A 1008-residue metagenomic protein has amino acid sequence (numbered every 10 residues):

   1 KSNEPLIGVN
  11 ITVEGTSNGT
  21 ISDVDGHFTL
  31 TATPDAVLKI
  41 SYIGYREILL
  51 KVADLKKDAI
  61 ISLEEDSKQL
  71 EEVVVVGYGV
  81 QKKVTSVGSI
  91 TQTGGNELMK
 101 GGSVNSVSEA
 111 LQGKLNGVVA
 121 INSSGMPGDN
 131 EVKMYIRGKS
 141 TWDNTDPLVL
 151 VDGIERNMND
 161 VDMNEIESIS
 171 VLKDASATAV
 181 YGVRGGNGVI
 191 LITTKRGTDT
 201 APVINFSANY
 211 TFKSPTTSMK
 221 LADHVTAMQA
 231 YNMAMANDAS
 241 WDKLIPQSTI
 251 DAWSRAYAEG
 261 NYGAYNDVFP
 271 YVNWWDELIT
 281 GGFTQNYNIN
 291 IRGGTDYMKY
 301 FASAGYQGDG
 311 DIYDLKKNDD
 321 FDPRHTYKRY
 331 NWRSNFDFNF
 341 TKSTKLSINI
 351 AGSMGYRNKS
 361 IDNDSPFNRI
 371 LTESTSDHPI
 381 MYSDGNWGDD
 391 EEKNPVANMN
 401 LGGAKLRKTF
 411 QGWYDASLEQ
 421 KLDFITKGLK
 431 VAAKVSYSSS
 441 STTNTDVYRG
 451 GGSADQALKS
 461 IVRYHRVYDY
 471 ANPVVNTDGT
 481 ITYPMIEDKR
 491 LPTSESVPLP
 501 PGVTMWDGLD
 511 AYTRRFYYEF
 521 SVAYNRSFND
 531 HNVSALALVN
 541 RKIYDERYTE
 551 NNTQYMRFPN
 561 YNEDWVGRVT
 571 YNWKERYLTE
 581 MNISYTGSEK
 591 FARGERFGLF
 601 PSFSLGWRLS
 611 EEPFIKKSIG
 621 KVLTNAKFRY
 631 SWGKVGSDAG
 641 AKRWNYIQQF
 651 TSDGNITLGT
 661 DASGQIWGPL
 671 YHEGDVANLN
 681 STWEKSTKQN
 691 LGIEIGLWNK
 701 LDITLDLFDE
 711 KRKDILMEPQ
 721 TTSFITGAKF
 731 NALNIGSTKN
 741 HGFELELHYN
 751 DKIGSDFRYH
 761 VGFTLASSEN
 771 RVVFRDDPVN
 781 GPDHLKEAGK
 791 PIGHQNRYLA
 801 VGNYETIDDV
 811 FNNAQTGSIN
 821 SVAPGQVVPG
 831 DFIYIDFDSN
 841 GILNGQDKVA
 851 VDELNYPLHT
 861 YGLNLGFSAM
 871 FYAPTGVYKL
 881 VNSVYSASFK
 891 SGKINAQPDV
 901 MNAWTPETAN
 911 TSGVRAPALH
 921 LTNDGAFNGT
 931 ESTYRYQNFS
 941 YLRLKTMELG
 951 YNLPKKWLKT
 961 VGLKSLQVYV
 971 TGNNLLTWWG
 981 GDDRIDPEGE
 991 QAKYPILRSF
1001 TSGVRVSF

Functional and structural regions predicted by a protein language model:
K1-W332, L346, F757, N844: Short, small/polar-rich motifs associated with maturation and membrane association, primarily at protein termini
K83-V84, V180-G182, T200-A201, S214-T217 (+4 more regions): Switch/connector loops and helix/strand junctions flanking conserved nucleotide-binding motifs in nucleotide-processing
E97-L98, D146, N335-T344, I350-M354 (+6 more regions): Extracellular/periplasmic, surface-exposed regions of secreted and cell-surface proteins
S108-K114, F730-K739, V779-N796, V851-G862 (+2 more regions): C-terminal extracellular loops and terminal segments of Gram-negative outer membrane beta-barrel proteins
N205-A264, D362-N363, D446-Y448, D455-R463 (+5 more regions): Conserved small-residue
S374, H378, A397, T875-G962 (+1 more regions): Extracytoplasmic gating/loop element in the C-terminal half of outer-membrane beta-barrel translocons and assembly
K427, N855-L880: Glycine-rich, aromatic-lined ligand/substrate-binding cores of catalytic and carbohydrate-binding domains
